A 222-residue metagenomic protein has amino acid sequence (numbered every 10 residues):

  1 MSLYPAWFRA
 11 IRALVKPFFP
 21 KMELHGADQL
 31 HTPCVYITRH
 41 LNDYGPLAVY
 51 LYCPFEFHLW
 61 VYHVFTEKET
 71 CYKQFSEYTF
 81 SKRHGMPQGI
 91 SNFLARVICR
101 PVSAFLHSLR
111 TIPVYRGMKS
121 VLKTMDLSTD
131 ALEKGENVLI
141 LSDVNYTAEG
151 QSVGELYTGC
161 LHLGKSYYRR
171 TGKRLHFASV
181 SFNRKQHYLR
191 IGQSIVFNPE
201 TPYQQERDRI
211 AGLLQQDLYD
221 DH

Functional and structural regions predicted by a protein language model:
M1-A6: Helix-enriched interaction subdomains in cytosolic or periplasmic regions, typified by TIR/SEFIR signaling/NADase cores
R9-P33: A short, well-structured juxtamembrane/interface segment
A10-A13, A48, P101-F105, L163 (+2 more regions): Amphipathic alpha-helical segments that form well-ordered structural scaffolds and often line/cohere around active
P20-H25, G45-P46, M125-D126: A generic local structural motif
Q29, L41, N183-K185: Short strand-connecting beta-turns/loops that link adjacent beta-strands
T32-R116: Catalytic core of membrane glycerolipid acyltransferases/transacylases, capturing the structured, soluble-facing
R116-H222: Non-catalytic C-terminal accessory region of glycerolipid acyltransferases and related lyso-lipid remodeling enzymes
